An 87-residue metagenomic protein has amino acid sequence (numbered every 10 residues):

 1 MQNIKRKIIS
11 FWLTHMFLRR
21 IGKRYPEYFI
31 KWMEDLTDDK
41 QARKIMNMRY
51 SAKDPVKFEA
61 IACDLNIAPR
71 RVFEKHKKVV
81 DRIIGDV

Functional and structural regions predicted by a protein language model:
M1-L36, E59-A60, N66, V87: N-terminal interaction/assembly modules
G22, F73-H76: Amphipathic, non-transmembrane alpha-helical scaffold segments
P26, D39-R43, H76: Short, leucine-enriched amphipathic alpha-helices that occur as contiguous helical runs
T37-V56: Short amphipathic alpha helix immediately N-terminal
I45-M46, I61, V72, V79: Hydrophobic beta-strand residues in large extracellular and virion-surface proteins
R49-Y50, L65, H76: A general structural motif at alpha-helix termini
K53-R71: Helix-turn-helix DNA-binding module
V80-V87: Short, Lys/Arg-enriched C-terminal cap helix and immediately downstream tail that follows
